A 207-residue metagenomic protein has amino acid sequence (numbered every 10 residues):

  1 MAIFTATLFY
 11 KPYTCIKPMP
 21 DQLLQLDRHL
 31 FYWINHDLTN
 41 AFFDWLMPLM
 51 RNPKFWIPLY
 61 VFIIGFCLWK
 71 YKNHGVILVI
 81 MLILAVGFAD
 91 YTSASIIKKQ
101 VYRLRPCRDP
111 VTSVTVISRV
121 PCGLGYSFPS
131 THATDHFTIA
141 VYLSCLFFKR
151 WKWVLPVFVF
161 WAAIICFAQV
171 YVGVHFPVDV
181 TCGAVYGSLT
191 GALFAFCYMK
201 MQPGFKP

Functional and structural regions predicted by a protein language model:
T5-L59, S93-L124: N-terminal transmembrane-helix/juxtamembrane module of multi-pass inner/ER membrane proteins
Y10-Y13, P18-M19, K72-I80, L193-P207: Multi-pass membrane proteins that catalyze or facilitate reactions on polyprenyl-/lipid-phosphate substrates and their
F42, K72-L78, K149-V154: Membrane-helix interface segments
L59-K70, T138-C145: Hydrophobic, aromatic-rich transmembrane alpha-helices and their immediate juxtamembrane boundary segments
I63, F88, T92-I97, T190-Y198: Alpha-helical membrane-inserting segments
F66-V76, G173: Perimembrane helix-loop-helix junctions
G75-F148, K206: Membrane-interface loops
I117-P207: Membrane-embedded catalytic cores of phosphoryl/pyrophosphoryl-handling enzymes
